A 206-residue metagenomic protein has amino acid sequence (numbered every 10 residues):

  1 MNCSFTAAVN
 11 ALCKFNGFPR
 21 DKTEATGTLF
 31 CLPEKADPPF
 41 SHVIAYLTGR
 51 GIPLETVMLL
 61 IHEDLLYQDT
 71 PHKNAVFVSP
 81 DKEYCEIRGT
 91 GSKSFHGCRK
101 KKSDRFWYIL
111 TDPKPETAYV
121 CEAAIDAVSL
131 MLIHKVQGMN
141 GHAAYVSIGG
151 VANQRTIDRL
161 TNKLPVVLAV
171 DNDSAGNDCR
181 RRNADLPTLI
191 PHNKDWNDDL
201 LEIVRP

Functional and structural regions predicted by a protein language model:
M1, A127-V136: Short active-site loop/helix that positions an aromatic residue
M1-G49: Non-catalytic accessory segments of DNA primases and related replication-initiation nucleases
I44-T56, P80: Serine endopeptidase catalytic core focused on the charge-relay Asp
E55-V76, K100-W107: Active-site-proximal, Lys/Arg-enriched surface segment that forms a nucleic-acid-binding/basic interface patch
V78-E83, T90: Short acidic-glycine loop/turn motifs at beta-strand connectors
F95-E116: Glycine-/acidic-rich phosphate or pyrophosphate-binding loops and their flanking alpha/beta elements
P115-E116, L132-P206: TOPRIM fold recognition
E122-A123, N172: Helix N-cap/beta->alpha junction signal
